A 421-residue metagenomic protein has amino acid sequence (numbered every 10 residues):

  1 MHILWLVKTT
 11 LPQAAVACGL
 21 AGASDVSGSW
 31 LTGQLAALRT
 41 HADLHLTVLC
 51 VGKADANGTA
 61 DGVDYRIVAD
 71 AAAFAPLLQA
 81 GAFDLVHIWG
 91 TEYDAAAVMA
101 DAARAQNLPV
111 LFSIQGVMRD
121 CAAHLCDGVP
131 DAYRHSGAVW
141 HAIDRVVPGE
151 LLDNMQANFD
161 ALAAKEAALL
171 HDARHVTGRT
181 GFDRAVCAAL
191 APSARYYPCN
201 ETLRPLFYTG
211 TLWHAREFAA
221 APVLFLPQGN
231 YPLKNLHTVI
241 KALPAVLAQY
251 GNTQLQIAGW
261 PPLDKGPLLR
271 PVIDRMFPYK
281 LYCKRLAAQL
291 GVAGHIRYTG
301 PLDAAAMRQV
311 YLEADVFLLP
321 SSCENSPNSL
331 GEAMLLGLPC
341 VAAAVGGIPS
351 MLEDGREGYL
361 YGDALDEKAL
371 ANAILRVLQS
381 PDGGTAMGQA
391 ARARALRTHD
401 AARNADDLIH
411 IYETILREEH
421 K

Functional and structural regions predicted by a protein language model:
M1-N57, D61-R66, L108: N-terminal subdomain of nucleotide-sugar transferases
L4, A215-K234, I240-L243, L255-Q256: Conserved donor-binding/catalytic core segment of Leloir-type glycosyltransferases
L78, P301, Q309-A314: Short alpha-helical donor nucleotide-sugar binding micro-motif in glycosyltransferases
M118, R134-H175, A189: Membrane-proximal helix-turn-helix segments that form the acceptor-binding/catalytic region of lipid-linked
P267-P301, A305: Nucleotide-activated donor-binding/catalytic signature segment of Leloir-type glycosyltransferases, i.e., the conserved
S322: Aromatic "clamp/platform" in nucleotide-sugar-dependent glycosyltransferases that forms part of the donor/acceptor
P339-A342, L352: Short hydrophobic beta-strand element within catalytic cores of glycosyltransferases and related nucleotide-activated
P349-L375, D382-G383: Change "using UDP/GDP/dTDP sugars" to "using nucleotide sugars
